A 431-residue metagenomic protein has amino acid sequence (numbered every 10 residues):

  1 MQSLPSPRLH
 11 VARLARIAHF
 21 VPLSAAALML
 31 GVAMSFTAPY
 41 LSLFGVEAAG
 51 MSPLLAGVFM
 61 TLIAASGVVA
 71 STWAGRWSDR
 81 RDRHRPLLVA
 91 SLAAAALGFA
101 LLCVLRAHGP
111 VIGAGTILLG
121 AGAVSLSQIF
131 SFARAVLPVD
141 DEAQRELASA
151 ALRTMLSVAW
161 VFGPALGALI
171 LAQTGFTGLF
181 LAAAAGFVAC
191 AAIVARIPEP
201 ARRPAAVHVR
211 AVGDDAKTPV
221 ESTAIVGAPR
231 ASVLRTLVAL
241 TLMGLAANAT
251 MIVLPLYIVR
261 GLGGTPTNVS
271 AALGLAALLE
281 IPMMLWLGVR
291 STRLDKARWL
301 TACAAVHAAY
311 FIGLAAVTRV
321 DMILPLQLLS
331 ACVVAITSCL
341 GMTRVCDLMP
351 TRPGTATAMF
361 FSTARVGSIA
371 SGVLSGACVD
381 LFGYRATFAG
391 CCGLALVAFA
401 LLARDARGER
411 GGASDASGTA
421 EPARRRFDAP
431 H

Functional and structural regions predicted by a protein language model:
L9-A64, R235, A239, G244-G261 (+1 more regions): Helix-loop boundary and gating motifs at the non-cytosolic
L28, G109-Q128, T241, M322-I336: Hydrophobic core of transmembrane alpha-helices in multi-pass small-molecule transporters, especially MFS/SLC-type
V69-R83, L171, M283-K296, V379-D380: Helix-to-loop junctions at the C-terminal end of transmembrane segments in multipass secondary transporters
P86-A100, L181-A184, R298-G313, A389-C392: Structural signature of the two symmetry-related core transmembrane helices
V124-V139, I336-M349: Intracellular juxtamembrane helix-capping segments at the cytosolic ends of symmetry-related transmembrane helices
G178-R196, T387-R404: Symmetry-related core transmembrane helices of the 12-TM Major Facilitator Superfamily/SLC fold
A297-G341: C-terminal transmembrane helical hairpin of 12-TM major facilitator-type secondary transporters
T351-L381: A late C-terminal transmembrane helix in Major Facilitator Superfamily
